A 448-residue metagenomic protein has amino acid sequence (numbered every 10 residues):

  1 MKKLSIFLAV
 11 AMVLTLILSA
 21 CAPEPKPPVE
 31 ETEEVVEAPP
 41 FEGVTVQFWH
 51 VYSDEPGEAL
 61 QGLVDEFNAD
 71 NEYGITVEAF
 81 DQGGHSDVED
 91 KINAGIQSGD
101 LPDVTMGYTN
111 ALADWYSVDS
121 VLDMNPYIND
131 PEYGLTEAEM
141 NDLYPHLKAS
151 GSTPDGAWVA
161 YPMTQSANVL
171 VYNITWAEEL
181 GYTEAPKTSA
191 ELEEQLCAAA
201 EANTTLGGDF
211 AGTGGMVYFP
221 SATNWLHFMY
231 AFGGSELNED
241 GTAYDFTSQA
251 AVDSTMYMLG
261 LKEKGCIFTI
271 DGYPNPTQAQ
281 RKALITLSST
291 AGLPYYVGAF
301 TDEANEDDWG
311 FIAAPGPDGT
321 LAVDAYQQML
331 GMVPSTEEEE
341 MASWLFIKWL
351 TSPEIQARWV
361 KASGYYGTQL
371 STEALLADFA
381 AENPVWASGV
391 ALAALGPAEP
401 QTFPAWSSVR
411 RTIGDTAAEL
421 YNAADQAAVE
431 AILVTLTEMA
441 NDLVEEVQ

Functional and structural regions predicted by a protein language model:
V29-E30, N141-D142, W309-I312, K361-D415 (+2 more regions): Long, aromatic- and glycine/proline-rich binding clefts that accommodate carbohydrate-like moieties
E31-P39, T45, E178, A394-Q448: Conserved C-terminal helix/tail region of periplasmic/extracytoplasmic solute-binding proteins
A38, N110-A167, E306-P315, D378-A380: Hinge/lid segment of periplasmic solute-binding proteins
E42-S53, I75-F80, V104: Short, well-ordered beta-strand elements
E66, D70-L143, T175-K187, K282-I285 (+3 more regions): Extracytoplasmic "Venus flytrap"/periplasmic binding protein-like
A69, E178-L180, V252, M256 (+3 more regions): Extracytoplasmic/periplasmic substrate-recognition and gating elements
S150-M163, N168, A190-A243, A283: Extracytoplasmic/periplasmic solute-binding protein
Q195-A200, D240-T269: Glycine-centered hinge/linker elements that transmit conformational signals in sensory and ligand-binding systems
